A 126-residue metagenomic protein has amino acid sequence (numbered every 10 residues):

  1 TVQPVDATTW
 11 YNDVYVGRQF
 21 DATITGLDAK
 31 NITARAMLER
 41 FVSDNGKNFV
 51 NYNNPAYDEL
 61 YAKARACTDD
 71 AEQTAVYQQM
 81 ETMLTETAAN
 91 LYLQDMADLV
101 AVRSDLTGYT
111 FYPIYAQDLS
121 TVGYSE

Functional and structural regions predicted by a protein language model:
T1-V42, V76: Periplasmic binding protein-like
D6-T8, D28, D70, L99 (+1 more regions): Short, solvent-exposed coil/turn elements at secondary-structure transition points
T9, D13, T33-A36, A56-K63 (+1 more regions): Extracytoplasmic/secreted proteins, especially bacterial periplasmic and envelope-associated proteins
V14-Q19, E39-A66, D95-E126: Short, solvent-exposed loop/beta-turn-alpha elements that line the ligand-binding surface or hinge of extracytoplasmic
A22-G26, T68-S104: Bilobed periplasmic-binding protein-like "clamshell/Venus-flytrap" ligand-binding domains
